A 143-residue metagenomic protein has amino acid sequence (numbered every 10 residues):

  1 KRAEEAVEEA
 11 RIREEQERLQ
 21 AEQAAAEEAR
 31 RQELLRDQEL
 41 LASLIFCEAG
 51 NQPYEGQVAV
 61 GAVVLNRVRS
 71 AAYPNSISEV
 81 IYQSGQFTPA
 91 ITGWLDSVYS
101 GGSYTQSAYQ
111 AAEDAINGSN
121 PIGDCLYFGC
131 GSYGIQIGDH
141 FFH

Functional and structural regions predicted by a protein language model:
K1-E33: Alpha-helical oligomerization segments with coiled-coil/rod-like character
R30-H143: Bacterial extracytoplasmic/cell-wall-associated proteins, especially those involved in peptidoglycan
